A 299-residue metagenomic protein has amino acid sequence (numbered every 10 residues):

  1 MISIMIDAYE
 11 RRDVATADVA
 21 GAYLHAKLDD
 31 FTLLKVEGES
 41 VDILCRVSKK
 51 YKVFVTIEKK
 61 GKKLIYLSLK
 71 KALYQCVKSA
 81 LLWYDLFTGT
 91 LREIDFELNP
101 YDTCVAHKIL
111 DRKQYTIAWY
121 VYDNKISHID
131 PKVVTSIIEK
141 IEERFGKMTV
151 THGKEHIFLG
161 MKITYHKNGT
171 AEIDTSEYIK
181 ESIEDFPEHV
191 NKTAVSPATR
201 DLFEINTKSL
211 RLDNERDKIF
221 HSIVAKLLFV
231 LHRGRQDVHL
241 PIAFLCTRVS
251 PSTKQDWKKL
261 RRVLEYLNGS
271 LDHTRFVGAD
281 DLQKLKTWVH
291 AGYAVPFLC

Functional and structural regions predicted by a protein language model:
M1-C299: Long, low-complexity, charge-biased intrinsically disordered regions
